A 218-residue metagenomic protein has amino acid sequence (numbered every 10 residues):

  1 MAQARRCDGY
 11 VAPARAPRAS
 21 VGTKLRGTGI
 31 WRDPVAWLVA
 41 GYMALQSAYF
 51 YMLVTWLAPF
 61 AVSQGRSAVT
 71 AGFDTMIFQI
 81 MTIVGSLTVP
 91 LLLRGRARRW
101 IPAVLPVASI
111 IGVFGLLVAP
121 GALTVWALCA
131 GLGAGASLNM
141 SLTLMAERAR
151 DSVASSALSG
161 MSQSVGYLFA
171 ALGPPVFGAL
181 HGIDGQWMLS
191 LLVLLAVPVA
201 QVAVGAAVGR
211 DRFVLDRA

Functional and structural regions predicted by a protein language model:
M1-S20, V202-V208: C-terminal membrane-cytosol helix-exit motif in multi-pass small-molecule transporters
Y10-A40: Juxtamembrane intracellular "pre-TM" segments in multi-pass secondary transporters
P34-S86: Extracytoplasmic gate region of multi-pass secondary transporters
G85-R98: Helix-to-loop junctions at the C-terminal end of transmembrane segments in multipass secondary transporters
W100-F114: Structural signature of the two symmetry-related core transmembrane helices
L123-A136: Hydrophobic core of transmembrane alpha-helices in multi-pass small-molecule transporters, especially MFS/SLC-type
A136-R150: Intracellular juxtamembrane helix-capping segments at the cytosolic ends of symmetry-related transmembrane helices
A149-L194: A late C-terminal transmembrane helix in Major Facilitator Superfamily
